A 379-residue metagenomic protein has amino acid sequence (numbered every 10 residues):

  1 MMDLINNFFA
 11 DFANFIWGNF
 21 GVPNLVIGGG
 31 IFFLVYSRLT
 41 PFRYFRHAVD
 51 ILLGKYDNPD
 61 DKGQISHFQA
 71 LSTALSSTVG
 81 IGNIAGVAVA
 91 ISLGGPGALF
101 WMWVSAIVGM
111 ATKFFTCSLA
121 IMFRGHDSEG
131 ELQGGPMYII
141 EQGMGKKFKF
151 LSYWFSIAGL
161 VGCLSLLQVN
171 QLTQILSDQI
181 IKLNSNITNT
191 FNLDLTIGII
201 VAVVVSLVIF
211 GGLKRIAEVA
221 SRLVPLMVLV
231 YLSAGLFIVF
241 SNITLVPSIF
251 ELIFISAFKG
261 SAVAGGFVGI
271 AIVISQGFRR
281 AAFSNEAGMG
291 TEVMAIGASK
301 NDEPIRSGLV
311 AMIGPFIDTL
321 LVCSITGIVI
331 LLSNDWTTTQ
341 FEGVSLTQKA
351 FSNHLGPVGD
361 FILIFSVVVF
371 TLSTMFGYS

Functional and structural regions predicted by a protein language model:
M1-I81, I91-A98, G109: N-terminal alpha-helical transmembrane segments of multi-pass membrane transport and channel/translocase proteins
P23-G28, S66-A74, K146-L160, I197-I200 (+3 more regions): Select transmembrane alpha-helical segments in multipass membrane proteins
P23-G28, W103, S152-S156, I181-L213 (+2 more regions): Transmembrane alpha-helical segments of multi-pass small-molecule transport proteins
L25-F32, Y36, T40-V49, T173-L176 (+2 more regions): Membrane-interface loop-to-helix entry segments
L39-S66, V89-I91, G95-L99, A111-G145 (+1 more regions): Flexible loop linkers connecting adjacent transmembrane helices in multi-pass alpha-helical membrane transporters
D60-L93, L119-M137, E141-G143, W154-I157 (+1 more regions): Alpha-helical membrane segments and immediately flanking helix-loop junctions that form or couple to the substrate/ion
L93, M102-A106, M110-G125, G130-Q142 (+3 more regions): Hydrophobic transmembrane alpha-helices that form the core helical bundles of multi-pass secondary transporters
T116-R124, L236-L252, A264-G265, A298-N301 (+2 more regions): Extracellular/periplasmic helix-exit of transmembrane alpha-helices
